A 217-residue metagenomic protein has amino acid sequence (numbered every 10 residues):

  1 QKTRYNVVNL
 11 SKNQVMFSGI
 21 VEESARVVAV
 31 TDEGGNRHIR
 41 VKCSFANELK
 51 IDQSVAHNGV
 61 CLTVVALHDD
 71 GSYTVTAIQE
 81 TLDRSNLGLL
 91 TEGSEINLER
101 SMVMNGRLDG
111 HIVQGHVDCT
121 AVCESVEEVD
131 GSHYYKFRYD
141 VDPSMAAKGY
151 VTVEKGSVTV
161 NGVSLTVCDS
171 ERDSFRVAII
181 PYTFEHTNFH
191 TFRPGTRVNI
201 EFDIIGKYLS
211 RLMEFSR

Functional and structural regions predicted by a protein language model:
Q1-V15: N-terminal amphipathic/basic-hydrophobic helices that include classical n-h-c signal peptides and signal-anchor
K12-R217: Conserved loop->alpha-helix
